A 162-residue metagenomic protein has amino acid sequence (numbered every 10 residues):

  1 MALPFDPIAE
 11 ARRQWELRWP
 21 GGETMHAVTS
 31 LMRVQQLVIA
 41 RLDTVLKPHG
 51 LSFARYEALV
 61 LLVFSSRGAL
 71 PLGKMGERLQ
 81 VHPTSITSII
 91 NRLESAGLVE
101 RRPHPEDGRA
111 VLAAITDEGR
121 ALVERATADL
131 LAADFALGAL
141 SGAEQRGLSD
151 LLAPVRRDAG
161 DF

Functional and structural regions predicted by a protein language model:
M1-W19, A143-F162: C-terminal regulatory/oligomerization modules of transcriptional regulators
E16-W19, R41-L51, A133-S141: Short amphipathic alpha-helical boundary/capping segments
G22, M32, Q36, A40-H82: N-terminal helix-turn-helix DNA-binding core of bacterial DNA-binding proteins
H26, S30, E57-L61, A121 (+1 more regions): Pre-recognition alpha-helix immediately N-terminal to the DNA-recognition helix within helix-turn-helix or winged-helix
V38, L79, L122-G138, V155-F162: Alpha-helical linker/hinge and terminal dimerization helices associated with HTH transcriptional regulators
L72, I90-N91: Short, hydrophobic-biased segments on the C-terminal half of alpha helices that form "recognition helices"
N91-D150: Charged, amphipathic alpha-helical coiled-coil/dimerization segments
